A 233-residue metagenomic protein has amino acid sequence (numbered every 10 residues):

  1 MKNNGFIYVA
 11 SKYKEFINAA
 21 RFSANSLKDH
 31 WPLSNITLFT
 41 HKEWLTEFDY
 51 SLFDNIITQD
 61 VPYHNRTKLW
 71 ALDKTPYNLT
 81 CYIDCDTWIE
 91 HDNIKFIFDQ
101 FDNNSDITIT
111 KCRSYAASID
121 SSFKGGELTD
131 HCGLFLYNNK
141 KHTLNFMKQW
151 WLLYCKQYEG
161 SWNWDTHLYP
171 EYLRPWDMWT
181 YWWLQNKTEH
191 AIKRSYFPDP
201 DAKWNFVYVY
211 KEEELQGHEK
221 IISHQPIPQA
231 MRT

Functional and structural regions predicted by a protein language model:
M1-Y13: Nucleotide-activated donor-dependent transferases that construct or modify glycoconjugates
K2-N4, N18-F22, L38, S51-F53 (+1 more regions): A glycosyltransferase accessory/donor-loop signature
F6-Y8, L38, Y82: Structural beta-sheet core signal
Y8-A10, T40-K42, S223: Short beta-strand/turn micro-motifs composed of small residues that flank or help shape donor/cofactor-binding pockets
S23-S34: Short, acidic, metal-binding catalytic loop of nucleotide-sugar glycosyltransferases
S34-I56: Acidic donor-binding segment of Leloir-type glycosyltransferases
F39-T46, H91, C112-S114, F197-D199: Short, polar loop motifs at secondary-structure junctions
T58, H64-A117, L136: GT-A fold catalytic core of metal-dependent nucleotide-sugar glycosyltransferases, centered on the diacidic
